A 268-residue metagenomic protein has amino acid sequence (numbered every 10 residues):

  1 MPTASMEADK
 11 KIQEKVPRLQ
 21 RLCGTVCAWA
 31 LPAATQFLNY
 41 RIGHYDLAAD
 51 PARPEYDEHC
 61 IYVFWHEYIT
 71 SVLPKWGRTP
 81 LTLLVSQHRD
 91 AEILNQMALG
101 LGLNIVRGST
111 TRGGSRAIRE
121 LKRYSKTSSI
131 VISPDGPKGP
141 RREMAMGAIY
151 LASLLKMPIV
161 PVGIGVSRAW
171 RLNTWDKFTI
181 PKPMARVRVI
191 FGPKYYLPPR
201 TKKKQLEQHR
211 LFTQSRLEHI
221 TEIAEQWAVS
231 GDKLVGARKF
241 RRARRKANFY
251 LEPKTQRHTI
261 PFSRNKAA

Functional and structural regions predicted by a protein language model:
P2-P32, T79, G100, S115-A268: Non-catalytic C-terminal accessory region of glycerolipid acyltransferases and related lyso-lipid remodeling enzymes
V16, H44-Y45, S86-H88, A145-G147: Alpha-helix initiation/capping motif
W29-H59, W65-S71: A short, well-structured juxtamembrane/interface segment
I42-H44, F64-H66, V85, P193 (+1 more regions): Pocket-edge structural micro-motifs
L47-D50, A91, R112-S115, Y195-R200: A short acidic, often aromatic-flanked loop/helix-cap motif at beta-alpha or helix-coil junctions that lines enzyme
A52-D57, K75-R78, Y124-K126: Flexible, charged surface loops at secondary-structure boundaries
E58-R112, R171: Catalytic core of membrane glycerolipid acyltransferases/transacylases, capturing the structured, soluble-facing
